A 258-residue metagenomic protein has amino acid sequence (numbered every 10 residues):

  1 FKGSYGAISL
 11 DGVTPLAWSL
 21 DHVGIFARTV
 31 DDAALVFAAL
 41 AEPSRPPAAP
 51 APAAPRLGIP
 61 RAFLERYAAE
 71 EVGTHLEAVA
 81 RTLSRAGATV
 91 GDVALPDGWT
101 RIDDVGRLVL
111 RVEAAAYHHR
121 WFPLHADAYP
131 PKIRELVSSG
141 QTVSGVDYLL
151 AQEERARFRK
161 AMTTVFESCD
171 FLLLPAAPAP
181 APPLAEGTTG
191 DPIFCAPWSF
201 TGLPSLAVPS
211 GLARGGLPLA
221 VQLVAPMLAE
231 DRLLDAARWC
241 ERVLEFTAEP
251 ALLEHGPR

Functional and structural regions predicted by a protein language model:
F1-E65, E77-T82, A86, L149 (+1 more regions): Structural helix-boundary/capping segments
P52-F63, V93-G106, P130-V143, L253: Flexible, acidic loop-helix segments that line cofactor/substrate-binding pockets
A54-R56, L108-T163, P209-A220: Short helix-loop capping/hinge segments that flank enzyme active sites or metal/cofactor-binding pockets
E70-A94, H119-L124, Y148, Q152-C169: Acyltransferase
E70-V72, I102-V112, P183-T189: Short glycine/threonine-rich loop-to-helix capping motif typified by GTGT followed within a few residues by an Asp-Pro
G106, L149-L150, E154, A177-A196: Short, surface-exposed loop/helix-turn segments at secondary-structure junctions that function as lids/hinges flanking
A161-T164, A185, T189-P209: Small-aliphatic-rich amphipathic alpha-helix that forms the alpha element of a beta-alpha
